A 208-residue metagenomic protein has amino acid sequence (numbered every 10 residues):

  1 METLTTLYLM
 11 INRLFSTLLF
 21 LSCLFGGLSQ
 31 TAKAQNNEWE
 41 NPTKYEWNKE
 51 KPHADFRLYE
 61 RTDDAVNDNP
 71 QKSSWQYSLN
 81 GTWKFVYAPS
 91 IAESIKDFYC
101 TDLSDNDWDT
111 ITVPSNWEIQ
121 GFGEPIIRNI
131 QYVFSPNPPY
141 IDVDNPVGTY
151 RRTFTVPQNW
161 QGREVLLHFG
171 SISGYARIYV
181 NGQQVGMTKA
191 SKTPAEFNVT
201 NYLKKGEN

Functional and structural regions predicted by a protein language model:
M1-N36: Bacterial Sec-dependent N-terminal signal peptides
L4-L7, F122-E124, I130: Short helical patches
Q35-S78, T82-K84, I91: N-terminal pre-domain segments of enzymes
E38, K44-K49, N69-P70, K84-A88 (+2 more regions): Accessory beta-strand-rich segments of carbohydrate-active enzymes
N80, D105, Y150-R151: Hydrophobic residues on conserved beta-strands that form the core of alpha/beta folds
S94-D107, I111-V113: Short Gly/aromatic-enriched secondary-structure transition segments
W108-I111, N116, G123-R128: Non-catalytic accessory segments of hydrolases
I130-P138: Surface-exposed acidic, glycine/proline-enriched linker/cap segments that occur as 15-30-residue helix-coil
